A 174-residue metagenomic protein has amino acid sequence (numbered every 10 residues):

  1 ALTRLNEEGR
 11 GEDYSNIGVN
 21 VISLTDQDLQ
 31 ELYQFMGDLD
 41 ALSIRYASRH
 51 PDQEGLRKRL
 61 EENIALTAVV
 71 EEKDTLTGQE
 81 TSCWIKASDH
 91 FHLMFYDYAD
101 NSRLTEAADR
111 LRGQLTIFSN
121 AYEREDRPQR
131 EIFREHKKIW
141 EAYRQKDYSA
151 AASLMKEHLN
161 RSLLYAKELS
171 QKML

Functional and structural regions predicted by a protein language model:
A1-R49, E168-L174: Short linear motifs at protein or domain termini
G18-V21, N101, Q129: Generic secondary-structure boundary/loop-capping signal
Q27, Q53-N120, I132-A142, A150-R161: Conserved amphipathic alpha-helical segments that form helical-bundle/coiled-coil interaction surfaces
G37-D38, R45-S48, D109-R110, A121-Y122 (+1 more regions): Glycine-rich loops and low-complexity Gly/Arg-rich segments that provide flexible linkers or classic glycine-based
A41, S119, R130, L164-Y165: A generic membrane alpha-helix/interface feature
R124-P128: Solvent-exposed loop and edge beta-strand segments that line ligand/cofactor-binding and catalytic clefts
N160-S170: Short arginine-rich
